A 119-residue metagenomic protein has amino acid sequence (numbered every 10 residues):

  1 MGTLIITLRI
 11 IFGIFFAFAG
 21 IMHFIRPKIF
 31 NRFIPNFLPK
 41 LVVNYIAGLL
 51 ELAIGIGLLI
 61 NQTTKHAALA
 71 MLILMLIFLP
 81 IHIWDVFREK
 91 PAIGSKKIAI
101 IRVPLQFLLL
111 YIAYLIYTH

Functional and structural regions predicted by a protein language model:
M1-H119: Membrane-interface extramembranous regions
